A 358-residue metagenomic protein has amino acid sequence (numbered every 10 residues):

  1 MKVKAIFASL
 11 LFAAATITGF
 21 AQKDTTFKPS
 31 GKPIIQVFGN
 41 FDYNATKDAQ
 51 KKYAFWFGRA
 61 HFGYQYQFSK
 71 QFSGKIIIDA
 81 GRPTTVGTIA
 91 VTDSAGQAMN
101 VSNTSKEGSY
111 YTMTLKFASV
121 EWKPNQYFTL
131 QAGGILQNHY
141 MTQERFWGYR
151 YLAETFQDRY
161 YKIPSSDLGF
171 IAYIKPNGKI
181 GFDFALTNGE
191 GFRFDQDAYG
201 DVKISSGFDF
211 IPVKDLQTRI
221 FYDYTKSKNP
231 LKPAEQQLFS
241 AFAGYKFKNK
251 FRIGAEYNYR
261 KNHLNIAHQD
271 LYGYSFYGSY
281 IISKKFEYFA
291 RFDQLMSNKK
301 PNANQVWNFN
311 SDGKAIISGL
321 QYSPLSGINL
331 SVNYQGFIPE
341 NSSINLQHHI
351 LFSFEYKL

Functional and structural regions predicted by a protein language model:
M1-T25: Bacterial Sec-dependent N-terminal signal peptides
D24-N44, A49-G189, G200, F208-Q217 (+3 more regions): Outer membrane beta-barrel
N40-Q50, V91-Y110, E121-K123, Q131 (+2 more regions): Outer-membrane beta-barrel pore domains
T114, A198-Y199, N345-H348: Short, conserved loop/turn and helix-capping segments at secondary-structure boundaries that abut family-defining
G189-G191, T225: A broad detector of the eukaryotic-type serine/threonine protein kinase catalytic domain
G191-K203: Surface loops at the rim/top face of extracytoplasmic beta-rich domains
